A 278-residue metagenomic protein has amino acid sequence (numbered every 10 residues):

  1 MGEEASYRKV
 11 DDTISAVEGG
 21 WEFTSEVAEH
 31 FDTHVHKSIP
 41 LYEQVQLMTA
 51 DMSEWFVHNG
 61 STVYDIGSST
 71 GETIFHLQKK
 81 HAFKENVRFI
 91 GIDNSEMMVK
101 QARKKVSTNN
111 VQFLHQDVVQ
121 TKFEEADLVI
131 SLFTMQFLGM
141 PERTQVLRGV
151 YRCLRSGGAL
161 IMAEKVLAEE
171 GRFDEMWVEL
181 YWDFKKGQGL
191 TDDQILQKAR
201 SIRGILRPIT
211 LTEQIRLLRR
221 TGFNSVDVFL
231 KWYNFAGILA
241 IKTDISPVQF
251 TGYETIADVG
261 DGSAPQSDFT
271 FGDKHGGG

Functional and structural regions predicted by a protein language model:
A16-W21, S25-V45: Class I SAM-dependent methyltransferase Rossmann-like catalytic core, especially the SAM/SAH-binding loop
L41-N59: Conserved alpha-helix/loop element of class I SAM-dependent methyltransferases that forms part of the SAM/SAH-binding
Y64, S69-Q120: Class I SAM-dependent methyltransferase SAM/SAH-binding core
I130: A conserved beta-strand element that flanks and buttresses the S-adenosyl-L-methionine
T144-S156: A short glycine-rich, Lys/Arg-flanked "PGG" loop and its adjoining helix->strand segment in the class I
I161-G187: Conserved class I S-adenosyl-L-methionine
G204-T221: Short alpha-helix
N224-T255, G278: Core SAM-dependent methyltransferase catalytic element
